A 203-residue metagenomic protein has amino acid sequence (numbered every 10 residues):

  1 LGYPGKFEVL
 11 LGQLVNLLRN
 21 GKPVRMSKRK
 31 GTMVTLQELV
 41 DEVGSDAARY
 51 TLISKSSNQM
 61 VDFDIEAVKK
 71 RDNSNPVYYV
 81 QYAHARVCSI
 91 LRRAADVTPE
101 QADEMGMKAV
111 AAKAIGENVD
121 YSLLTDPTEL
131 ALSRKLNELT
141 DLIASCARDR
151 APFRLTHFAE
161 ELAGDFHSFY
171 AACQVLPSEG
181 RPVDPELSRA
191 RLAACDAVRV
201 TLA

Functional and structural regions predicted by a protein language model:
L1-A203: Non-catalytic interaction-recognition regions
